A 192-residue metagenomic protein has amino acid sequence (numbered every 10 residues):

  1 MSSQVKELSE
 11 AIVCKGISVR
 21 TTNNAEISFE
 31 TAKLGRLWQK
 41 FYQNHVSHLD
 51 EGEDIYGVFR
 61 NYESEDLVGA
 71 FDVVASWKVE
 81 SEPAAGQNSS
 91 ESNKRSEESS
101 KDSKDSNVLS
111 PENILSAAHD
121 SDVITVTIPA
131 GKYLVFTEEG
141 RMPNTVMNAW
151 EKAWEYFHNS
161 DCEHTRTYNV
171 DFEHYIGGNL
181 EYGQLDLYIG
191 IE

Functional and structural regions predicted by a protein language model:
M1-E192: A solvent-exposed interaction/effector surface
